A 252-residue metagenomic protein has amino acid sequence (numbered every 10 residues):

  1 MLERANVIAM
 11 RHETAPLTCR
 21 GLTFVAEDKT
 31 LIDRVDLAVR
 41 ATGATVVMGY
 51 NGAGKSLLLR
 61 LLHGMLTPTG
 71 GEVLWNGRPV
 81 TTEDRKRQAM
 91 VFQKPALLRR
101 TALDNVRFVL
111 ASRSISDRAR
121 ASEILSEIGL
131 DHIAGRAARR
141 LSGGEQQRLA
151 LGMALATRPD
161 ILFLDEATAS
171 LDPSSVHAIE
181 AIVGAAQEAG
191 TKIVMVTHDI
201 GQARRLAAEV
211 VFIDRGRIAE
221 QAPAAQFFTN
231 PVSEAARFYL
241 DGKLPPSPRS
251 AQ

Functional and structural regions predicted by a protein language model:
H63: Helix-to-loop junction immediately C-terminal to a conserved catalytic motif
R118-I133: Conserved ABC ATPase "signature" region
A137-L141, E145: Conserved ABC ATPase signature
L162-D165: Catalytic Walker B motif of ABC-type/P-loop ATPase nucleotide-binding domains
P173-S175: Helix N-cap at the start of a conserved alpha-helix in ABC-type nucleotide-binding domains
T197-H198: H-loop/switch region of ABC-family ATPase nucleotide-binding domains
